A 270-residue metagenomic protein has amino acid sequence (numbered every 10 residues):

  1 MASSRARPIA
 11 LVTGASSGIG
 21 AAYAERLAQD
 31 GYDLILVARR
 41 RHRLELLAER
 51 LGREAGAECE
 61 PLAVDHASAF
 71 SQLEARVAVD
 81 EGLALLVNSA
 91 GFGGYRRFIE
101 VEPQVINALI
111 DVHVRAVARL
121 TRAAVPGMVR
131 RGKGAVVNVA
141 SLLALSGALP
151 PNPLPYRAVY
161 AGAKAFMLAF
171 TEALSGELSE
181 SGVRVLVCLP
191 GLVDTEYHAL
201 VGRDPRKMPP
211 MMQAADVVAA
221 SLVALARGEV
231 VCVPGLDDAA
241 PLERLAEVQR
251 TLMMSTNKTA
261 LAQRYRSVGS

Functional and structural regions predicted by a protein language model:
S16-S17: Conserved glycine-rich cofactor-binding loop
G31-L47: Conserved glycine-rich Rossmann-like NAD(P)H-binding loop of the short-chain dehydrogenase/reductase
S89-G94: Conserved NAD(P)H cofactor-binding loop of Rossmann-fold oxidoreductase domains
R97-I99, V105-I110: Substrate-binding pocket helix/loop in short-chain dehydrogenase/reductase
T121, A163: Active-site helix of classical SDR
S141: Residue(s) in the substrate-gating loop at a strand-loop-helix junction that position the organic substrate next
V187, R203-E243: C-terminal helical subdomain
